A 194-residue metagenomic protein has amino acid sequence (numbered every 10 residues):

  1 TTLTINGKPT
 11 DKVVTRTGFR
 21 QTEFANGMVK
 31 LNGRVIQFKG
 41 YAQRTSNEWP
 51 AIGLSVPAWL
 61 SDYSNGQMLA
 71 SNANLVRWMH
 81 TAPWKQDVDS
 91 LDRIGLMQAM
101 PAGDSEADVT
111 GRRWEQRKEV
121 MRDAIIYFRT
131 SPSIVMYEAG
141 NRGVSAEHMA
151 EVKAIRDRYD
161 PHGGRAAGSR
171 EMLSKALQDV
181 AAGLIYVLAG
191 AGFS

Functional and structural regions predicted by a protein language model:
T1-I94, V120-M121, V135-M136, V152 (+1 more regions): Secreted/periplasmic carbohydrate-active enzymes, especially glycoside hydrolases
D62-Q67, N74-S194: Substrate-binding/catalytic cleft of secreted carbohydrate-active enzymes, primarily glycoside hydrolases
